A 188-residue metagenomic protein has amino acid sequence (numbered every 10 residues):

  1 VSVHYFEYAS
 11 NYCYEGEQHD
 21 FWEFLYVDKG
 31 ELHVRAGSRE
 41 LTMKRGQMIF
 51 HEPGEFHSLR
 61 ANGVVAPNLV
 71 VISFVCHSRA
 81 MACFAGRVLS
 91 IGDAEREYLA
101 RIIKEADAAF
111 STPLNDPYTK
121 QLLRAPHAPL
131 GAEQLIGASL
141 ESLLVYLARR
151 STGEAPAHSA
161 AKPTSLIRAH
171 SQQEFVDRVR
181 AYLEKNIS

Functional and structural regions predicted by a protein language model:
V1-K44, M48, G54-E55, G63 (+1 more regions): Generic protein-terminus/edge-of-domain signal
C13-G16, A132, R168-Q172: Residue-level marker of regulatory loop/turn positions in helix-turn-helix DNA-binding domains and in histidine
F21, L89, D93, H170-Q173: Short, conserved loop/turn and helix-capping segments at secondary-structure boundaries that abut family-defining
G37-S38, N62-G63, A85-G86, I167-H170: Short, solvent-exposed loop/turn segments at secondary-structure boundaries
G54-A82: Ligand-binding loop in jelly-roll beta-barrel domains
I72, D93-P163, E174: An amphipathic alpha-helical interaction segment
C76-L99: Double-stranded beta-helix
P156-S188: A short, Lys/Arg-enriched amphipathic alpha-helix from helix-turn-helix/homeodomain DNA-binding modules
